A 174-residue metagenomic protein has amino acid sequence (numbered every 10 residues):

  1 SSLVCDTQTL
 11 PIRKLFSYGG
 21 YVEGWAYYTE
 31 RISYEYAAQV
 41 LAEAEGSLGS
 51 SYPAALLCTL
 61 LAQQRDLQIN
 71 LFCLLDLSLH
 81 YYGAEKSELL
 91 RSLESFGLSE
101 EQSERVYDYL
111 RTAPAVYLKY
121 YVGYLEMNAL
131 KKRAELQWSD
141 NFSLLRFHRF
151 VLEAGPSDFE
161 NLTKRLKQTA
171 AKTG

Functional and structural regions predicted by a protein language model:
S1-G174: N-terminal maturation segment of proteins
